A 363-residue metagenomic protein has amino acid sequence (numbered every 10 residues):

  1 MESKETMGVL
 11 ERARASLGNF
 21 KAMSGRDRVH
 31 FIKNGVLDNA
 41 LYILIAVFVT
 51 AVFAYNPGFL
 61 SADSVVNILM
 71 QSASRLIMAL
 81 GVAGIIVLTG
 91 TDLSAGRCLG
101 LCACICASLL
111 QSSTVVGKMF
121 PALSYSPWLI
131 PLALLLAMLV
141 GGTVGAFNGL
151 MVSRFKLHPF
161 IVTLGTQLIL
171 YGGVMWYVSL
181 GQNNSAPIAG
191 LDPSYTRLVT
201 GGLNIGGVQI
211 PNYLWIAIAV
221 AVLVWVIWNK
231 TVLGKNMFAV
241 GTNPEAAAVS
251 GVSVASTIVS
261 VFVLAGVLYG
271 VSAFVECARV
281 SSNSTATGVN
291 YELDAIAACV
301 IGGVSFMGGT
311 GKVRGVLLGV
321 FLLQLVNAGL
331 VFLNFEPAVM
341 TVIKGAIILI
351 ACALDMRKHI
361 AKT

Functional and structural regions predicted by a protein language model:
M1-A46, V249-S256, A328-T363: Cytosolic-side transmembrane-helix boundaries in multi-pass membrane proteins
K4-A79, T114-L132: Membrane-interfacial amphipathic/re-entrant helices at transmembrane-helix boundaries
V49-Y55, A62-T114, L150-L157, G303-V313 (+1 more regions): Single transmembrane alpha-helix segments in multi-pass membrane proteins
P57-I68, V116, V174-N184, V208 (+3 more regions): Inter-helical junctions in multi-pass inner-membrane proteins, predominant in energy-converting antiporter-like
V115-Q167, L318-G319: Alpha-helical transmembrane segments within multi-pass membrane transporters and channels
L129-A137, G141-V144, N148, G206-N283: Helix-loop-helix "hairpin" substructures at the membrane interface of multi-pass membrane proteins
F155, P159-K230, T257, V280-G288 (+1 more regions): Transmembrane helix-bundle core of multi-pass membrane transporters and related energy-transducing complexes
V263, Y269, R279-G345: Transmembrane alpha-helical segments in multi-pass inner-membrane proteins
